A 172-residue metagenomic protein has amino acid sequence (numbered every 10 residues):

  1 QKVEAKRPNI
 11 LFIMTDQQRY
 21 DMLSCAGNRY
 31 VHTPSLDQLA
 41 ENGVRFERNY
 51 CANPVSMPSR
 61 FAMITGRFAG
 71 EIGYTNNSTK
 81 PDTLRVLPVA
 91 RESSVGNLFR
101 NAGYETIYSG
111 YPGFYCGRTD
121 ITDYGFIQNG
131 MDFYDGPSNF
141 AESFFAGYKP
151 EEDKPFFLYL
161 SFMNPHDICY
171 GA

Functional and structural regions predicted by a protein language model:
Q1-A172: Formylglycine-dependent sulfatase
